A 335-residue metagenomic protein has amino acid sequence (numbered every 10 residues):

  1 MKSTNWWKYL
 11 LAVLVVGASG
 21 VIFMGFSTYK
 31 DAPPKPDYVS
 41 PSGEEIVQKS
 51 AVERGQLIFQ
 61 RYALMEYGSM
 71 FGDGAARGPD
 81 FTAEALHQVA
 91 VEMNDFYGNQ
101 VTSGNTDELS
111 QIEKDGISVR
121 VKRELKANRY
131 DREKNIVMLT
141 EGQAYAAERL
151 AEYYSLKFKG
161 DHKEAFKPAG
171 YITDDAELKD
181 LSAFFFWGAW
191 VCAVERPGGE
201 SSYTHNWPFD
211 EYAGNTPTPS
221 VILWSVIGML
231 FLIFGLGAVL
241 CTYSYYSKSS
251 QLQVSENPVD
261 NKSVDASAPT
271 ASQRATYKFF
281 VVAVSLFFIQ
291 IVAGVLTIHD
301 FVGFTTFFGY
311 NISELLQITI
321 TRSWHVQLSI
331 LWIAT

Functional and structural regions predicted by a protein language model:
M1, V47, S267, I312-L316: Juxtamembrane loop-helix boundary motifs flanking transmembrane segments in multi-pass membrane proteins
M1-Q48: Post-cleavage N-terminal segment of exported redox proteins
W7-S27, F59, Y67, F71 (+4 more regions): Hydrophobic cores of alpha-helical transmembrane segments in multi-pass integral membrane proteins
K30-V221: Soluble extramembrane regions of membrane proteins in the secretory/endomembrane system
A32-K35, Q251-Q253, G294-N311: Interfacial/capping segments of alpha-helical transmembrane domains
P41-G43, T306-I320: Perimembrane loop-to-helix junctions flanking transmembrane segments
E44-I46, V259-K262, S313: Extracellular/surface-associated beta-sandwich interaction domains
S249-T276: Membrane-interfacial, low-structure loops and terminal tails that flank and connect transmembrane helices in multi-pass
